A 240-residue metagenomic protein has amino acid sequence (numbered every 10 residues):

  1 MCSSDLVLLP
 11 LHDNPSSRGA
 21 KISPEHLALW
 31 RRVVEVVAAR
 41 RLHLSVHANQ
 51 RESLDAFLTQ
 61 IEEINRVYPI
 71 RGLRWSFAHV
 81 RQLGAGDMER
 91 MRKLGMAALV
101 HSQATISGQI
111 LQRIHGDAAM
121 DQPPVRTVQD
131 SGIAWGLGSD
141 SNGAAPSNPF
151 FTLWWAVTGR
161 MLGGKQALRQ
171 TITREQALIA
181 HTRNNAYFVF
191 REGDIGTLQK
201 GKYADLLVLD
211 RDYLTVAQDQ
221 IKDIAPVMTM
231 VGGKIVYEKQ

Functional and structural regions predicted by a protein language model:
M1-S3: Short, small-residue-biased leader/transition segments that mark boundaries at the very start of proteins
L6-N14, S53-L54, Q60: Active-site-proximal loop/short-helix segments that contain or immediately flank catalytic acid/base residue(s)
L8-R18, M161-L168: Short glycine/proline-rich turn/loop motifs
P10-H26, S76, L111-D121: Glycine-rich tight-turn/loop motif centered on a GG-T
L27, R31-V34: Helix-loop module immediately N-terminal to the HCX5R catalytic loop in PTP-like cysteine phosphatase domains
V34-W75, H79-V80, A85-E89, K93 (+2 more regions): His/Asp/Glu-enriched, well-ordered alpha-helical/loop segment that forms or immediately abuts the divalent-metal
